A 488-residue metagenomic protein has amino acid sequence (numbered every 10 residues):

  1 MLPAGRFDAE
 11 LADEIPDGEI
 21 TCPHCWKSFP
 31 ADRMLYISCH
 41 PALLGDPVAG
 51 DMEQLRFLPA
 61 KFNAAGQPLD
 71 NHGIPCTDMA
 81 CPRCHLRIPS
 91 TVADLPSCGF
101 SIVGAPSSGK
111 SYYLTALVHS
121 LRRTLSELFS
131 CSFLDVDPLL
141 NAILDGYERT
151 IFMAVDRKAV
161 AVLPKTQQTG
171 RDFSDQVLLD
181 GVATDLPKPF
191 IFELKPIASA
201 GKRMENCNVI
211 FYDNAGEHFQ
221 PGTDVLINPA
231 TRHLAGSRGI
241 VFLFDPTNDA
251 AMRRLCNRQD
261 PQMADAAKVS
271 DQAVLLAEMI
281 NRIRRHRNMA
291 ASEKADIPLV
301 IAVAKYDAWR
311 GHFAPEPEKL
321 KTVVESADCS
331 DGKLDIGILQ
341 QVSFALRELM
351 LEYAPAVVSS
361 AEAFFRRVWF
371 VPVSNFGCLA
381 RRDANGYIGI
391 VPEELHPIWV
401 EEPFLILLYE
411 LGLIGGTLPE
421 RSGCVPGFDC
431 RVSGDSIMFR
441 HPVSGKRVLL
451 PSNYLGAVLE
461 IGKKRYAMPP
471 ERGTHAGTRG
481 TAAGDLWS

Functional and structural regions predicted by a protein language model:
M1-A93: Long, basic/Gly/Ser/Thr-rich N-terminal segments that mediate initial subcellular attachment or targeting
C25, C81-H85, S422-F428, S433 (+2 more regions): Short Cys/His-rich metal-coordination motifs, predominantly Zn2+-binding knuckles/fingers
V92-A93, L121-Q167: Flexible phosphate/Mg2+-sensing switch loops adjacent to catalytic phosphate-binding sites
I102: Hydrophobic anchor at the beta1->P-loop junction of P-loop NTPases
S108-G109: Conserved glycine(s) of the Walker
Y113-R122: A conserved segment at the C-terminal end of the G1
P187-P196, G201-R238, D249-L255: Switch II of P-loop NTPase G domains
T231-R421: Conserved GTP-binding G-domain of TRAFAC-class P-loop NTPases and closely related GTPase folds
